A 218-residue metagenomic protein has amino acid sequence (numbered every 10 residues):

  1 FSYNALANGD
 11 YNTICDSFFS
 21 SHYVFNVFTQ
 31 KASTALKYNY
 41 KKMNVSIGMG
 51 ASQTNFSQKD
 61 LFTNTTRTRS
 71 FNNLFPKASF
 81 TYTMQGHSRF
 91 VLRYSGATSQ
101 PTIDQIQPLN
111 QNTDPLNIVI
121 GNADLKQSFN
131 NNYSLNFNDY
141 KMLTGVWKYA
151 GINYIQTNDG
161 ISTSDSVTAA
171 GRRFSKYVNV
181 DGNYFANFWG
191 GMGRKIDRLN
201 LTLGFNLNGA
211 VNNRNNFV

Functional and structural regions predicted by a protein language model:
F1-V218: Exposed, low-structure sequence patches enriched in small/polar residues
